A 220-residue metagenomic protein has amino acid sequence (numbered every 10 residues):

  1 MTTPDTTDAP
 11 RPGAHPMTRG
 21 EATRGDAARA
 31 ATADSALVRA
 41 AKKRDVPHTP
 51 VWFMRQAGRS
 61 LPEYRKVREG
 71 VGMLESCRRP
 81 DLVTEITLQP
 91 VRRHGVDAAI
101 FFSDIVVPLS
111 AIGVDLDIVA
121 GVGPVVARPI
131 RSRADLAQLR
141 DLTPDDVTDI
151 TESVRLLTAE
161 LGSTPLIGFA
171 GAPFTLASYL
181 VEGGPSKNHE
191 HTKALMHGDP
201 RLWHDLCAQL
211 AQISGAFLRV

Functional and structural regions predicted by a protein language model:
T2-R19, T23-A120: N-terminal basic, low-complexity leaders that serve as flexible interaction/assembly modules and, when applicable, as
D117-V220: Active-site-proximal, glycine-rich beta->alpha crossover segments in alpha/beta enzymes that shape flexible
